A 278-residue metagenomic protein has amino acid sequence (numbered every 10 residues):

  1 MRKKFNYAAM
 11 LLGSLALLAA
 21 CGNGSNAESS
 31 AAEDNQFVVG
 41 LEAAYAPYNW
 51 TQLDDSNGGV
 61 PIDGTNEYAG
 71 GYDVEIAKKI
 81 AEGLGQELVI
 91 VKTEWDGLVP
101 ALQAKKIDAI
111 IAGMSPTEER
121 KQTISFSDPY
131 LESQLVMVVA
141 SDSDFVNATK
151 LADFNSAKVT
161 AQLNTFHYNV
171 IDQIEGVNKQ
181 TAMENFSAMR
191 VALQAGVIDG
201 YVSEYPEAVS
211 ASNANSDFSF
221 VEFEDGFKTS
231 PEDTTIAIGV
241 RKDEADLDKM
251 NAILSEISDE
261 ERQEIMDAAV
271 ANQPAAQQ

Functional and structural regions predicted by a protein language model:
L17-A20: C-terminal motif of bacterial Sec signal peptides marking the signal peptidase cleavage site
G22, V74-G83, S156-A157, T165 (+1 more regions): Extended ligand-binding regions for polar small-molecule ligands
S29-S30, N57-G58, S141-K158: Flexible hinge/capping segments at coil-to-helix
A31-G113, Q122: Extracytoplasmic small-molecule ligand-binding "clamshell" domains of the periplasmic binding protein/Venus flytrap
V39-W50, F126-A148, I238-R241: Hydrophobic/proline-rich hinge and linker segments of small-molecule sensing/allosteric domains, predominantly
A44, E132-V139, A214-L254, N272-Q278: Periplasmic-binding protein-like
Y72, I90-P100, V146, T181-A195: Short helix-initiation/N-cap motifs at beta->coil->alpha
M114-T123, V170-Q173, D199-E232: A ligand-binding cleft/hinge motif common to bilobed small-molecule-binding domains
